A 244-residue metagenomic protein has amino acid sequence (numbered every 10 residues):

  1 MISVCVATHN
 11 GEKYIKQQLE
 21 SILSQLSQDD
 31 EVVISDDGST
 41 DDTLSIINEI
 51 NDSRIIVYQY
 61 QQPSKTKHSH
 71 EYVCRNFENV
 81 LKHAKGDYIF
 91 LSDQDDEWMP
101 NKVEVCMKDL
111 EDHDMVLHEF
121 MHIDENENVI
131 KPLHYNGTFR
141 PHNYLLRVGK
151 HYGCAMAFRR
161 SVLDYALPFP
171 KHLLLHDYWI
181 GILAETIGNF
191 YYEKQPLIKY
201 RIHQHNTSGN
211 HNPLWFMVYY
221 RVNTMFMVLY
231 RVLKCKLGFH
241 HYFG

Functional and structural regions predicted by a protein language model:
M1-S3, E31, W179: Cell-envelope/extracellular polymer assembly enzymes that use nucleotide-activated donors
G11-S24: Short, well-formed alpha-helical segments that are part of the catalytic scaffolds of diverse glycosyltransferases
K16, D41-E49, N101: Acidic helix N-cap motif at the loop->helix transition within catalytic regions of sugar-transfer enzymes
D36-S45, Q62-P63: A conserved acidic beta->alpha catalytic loop
P63-A84: Glycine-rich, basic loop-to-helix element that forms the pyrophosphate-binding segment of sugar-nucleotide handling
I89: Short aromatic/hydrophobic "clamp" motif used to bind/position activated sugar donors
E97, V103-I130: Conserved donor NDP-sugar-binding/catalytic core segment of glycosyltransferases
P141-H211: Conserved nucleotide-sugar donor-binding catalytic segment
